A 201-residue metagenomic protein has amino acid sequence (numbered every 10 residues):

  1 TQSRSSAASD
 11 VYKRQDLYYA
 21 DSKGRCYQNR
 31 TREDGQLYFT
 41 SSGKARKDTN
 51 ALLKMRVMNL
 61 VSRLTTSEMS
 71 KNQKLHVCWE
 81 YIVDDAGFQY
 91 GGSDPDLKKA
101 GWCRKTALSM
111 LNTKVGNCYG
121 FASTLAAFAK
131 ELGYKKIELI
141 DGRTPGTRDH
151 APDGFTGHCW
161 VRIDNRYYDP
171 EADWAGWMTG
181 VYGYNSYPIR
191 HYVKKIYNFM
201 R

Functional and structural regions predicted by a protein language model:
S6-R56, D94, D141-G142, T147-D164: Extracellular adhesion/carbohydrate-binding repeat motifs centered on closely spaced tryptophans
D48, T66, T113-G116: Short coil/turn segments at secondary-structure boundaries
L52-M110: Secondary-structure boundary elements
K74-C78, K114-A129: Active-site nucleophilic cysteine motif
G120-R190: Hydrophobic/aromatic-rich core segments of domains that either
I189-R201: Short, low-complexity, Pro/Ser/Thr/Gly-rich segments in the mature regions of secreted, periplasmic
